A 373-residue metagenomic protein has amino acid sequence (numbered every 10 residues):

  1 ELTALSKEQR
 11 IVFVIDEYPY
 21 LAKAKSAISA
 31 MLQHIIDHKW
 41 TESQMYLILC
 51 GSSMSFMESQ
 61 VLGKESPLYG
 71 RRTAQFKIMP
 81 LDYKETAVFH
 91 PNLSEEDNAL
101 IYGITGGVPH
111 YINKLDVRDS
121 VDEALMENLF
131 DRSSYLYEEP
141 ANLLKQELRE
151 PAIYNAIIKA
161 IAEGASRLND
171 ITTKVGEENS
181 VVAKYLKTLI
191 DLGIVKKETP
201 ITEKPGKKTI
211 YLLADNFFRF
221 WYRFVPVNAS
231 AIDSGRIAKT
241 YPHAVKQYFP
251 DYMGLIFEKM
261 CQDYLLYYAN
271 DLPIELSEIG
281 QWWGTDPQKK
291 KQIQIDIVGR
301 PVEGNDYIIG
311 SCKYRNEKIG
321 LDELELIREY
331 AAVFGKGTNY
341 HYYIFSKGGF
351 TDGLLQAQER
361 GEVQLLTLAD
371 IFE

Functional and structural regions predicted by a protein language model:
E1-A238: Phosphate-binding site recognition
I201, I210-E373: A cross-kingdom feature that marks ATP-driven nucleic-acid transaction machinery
